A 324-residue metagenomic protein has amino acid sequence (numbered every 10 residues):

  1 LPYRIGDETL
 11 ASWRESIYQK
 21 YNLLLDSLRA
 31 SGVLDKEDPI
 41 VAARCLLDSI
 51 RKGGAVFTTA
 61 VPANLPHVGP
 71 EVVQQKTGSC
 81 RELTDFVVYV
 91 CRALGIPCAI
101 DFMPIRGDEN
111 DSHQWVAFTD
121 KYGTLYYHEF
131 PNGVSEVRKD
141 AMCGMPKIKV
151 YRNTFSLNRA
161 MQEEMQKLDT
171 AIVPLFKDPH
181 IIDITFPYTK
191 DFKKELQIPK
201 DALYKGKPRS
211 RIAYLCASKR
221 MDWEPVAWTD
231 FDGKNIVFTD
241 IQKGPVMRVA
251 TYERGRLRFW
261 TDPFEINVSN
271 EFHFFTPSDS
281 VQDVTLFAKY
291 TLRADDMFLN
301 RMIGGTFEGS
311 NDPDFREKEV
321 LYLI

Functional and structural regions predicted by a protein language model:
L1-V41, A93, Y122, I148-I324: N-terminal accessory/pre-domain segments preceding catalytic cores
A30-S49, A60-P70, Q75-K76, R81-P174: Hydrophobic/aromatic-rich core segments of domains that either
